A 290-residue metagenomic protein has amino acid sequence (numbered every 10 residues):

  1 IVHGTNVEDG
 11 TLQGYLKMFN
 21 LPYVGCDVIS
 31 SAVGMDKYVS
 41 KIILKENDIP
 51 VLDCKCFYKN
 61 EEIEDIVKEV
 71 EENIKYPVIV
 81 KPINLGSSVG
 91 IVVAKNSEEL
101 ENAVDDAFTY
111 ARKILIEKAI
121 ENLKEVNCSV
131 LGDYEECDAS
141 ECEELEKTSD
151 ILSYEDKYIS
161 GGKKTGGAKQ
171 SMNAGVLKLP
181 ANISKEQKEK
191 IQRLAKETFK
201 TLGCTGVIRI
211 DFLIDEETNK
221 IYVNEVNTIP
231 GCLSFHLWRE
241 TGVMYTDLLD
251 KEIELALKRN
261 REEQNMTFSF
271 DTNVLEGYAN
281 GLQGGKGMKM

Functional and structural regions predicted by a protein language model:
I1-M35, P50-C56: A short, GP-enriched loop/loop-strand-helix hinge that lies immediately N-terminal to, or at the N-terminal rim
H3-G4, S88, L145-T148, N227-R239: Glycine-rich phosphate/pyrophosphate-binding beta-alpha loops
L12, D36, Q187, I191: Hydrophobic (often cysteine-bearing) scaffold residues that line and stabilize catalytic clefts of nucleotide/cofactor
Y23, C54, V80, I116 (+2 more regions): Generic preference for hydrophobic
S31-L123, Y134: Active-site nucleotide/adenylate-binding loops and adjacent lid/helix of ATP-dependent enzymes
D48, V176, N182-M290: ATP-dependent carboxylate activation and anion-phosphoryl transfer catalytic cores that bind Mg-ATP to form
K95-S171, N182-Q187, I221: Phosphate-binding site of ATP-dependent enzymes
